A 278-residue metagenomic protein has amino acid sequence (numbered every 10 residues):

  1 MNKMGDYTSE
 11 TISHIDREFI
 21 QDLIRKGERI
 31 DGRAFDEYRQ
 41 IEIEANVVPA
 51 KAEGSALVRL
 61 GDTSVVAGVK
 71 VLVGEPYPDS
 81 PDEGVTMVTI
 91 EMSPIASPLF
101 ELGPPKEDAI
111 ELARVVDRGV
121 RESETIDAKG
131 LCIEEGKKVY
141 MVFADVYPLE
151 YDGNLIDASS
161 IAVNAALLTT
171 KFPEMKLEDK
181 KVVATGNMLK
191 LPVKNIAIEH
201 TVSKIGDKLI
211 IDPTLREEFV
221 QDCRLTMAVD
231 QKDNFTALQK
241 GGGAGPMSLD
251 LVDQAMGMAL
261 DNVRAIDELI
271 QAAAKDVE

Functional and structural regions predicted by a protein language model:
N2-E278: Polyanion-binding surfaces on beta-sheet-dominated domains and ring/shell assemblies
